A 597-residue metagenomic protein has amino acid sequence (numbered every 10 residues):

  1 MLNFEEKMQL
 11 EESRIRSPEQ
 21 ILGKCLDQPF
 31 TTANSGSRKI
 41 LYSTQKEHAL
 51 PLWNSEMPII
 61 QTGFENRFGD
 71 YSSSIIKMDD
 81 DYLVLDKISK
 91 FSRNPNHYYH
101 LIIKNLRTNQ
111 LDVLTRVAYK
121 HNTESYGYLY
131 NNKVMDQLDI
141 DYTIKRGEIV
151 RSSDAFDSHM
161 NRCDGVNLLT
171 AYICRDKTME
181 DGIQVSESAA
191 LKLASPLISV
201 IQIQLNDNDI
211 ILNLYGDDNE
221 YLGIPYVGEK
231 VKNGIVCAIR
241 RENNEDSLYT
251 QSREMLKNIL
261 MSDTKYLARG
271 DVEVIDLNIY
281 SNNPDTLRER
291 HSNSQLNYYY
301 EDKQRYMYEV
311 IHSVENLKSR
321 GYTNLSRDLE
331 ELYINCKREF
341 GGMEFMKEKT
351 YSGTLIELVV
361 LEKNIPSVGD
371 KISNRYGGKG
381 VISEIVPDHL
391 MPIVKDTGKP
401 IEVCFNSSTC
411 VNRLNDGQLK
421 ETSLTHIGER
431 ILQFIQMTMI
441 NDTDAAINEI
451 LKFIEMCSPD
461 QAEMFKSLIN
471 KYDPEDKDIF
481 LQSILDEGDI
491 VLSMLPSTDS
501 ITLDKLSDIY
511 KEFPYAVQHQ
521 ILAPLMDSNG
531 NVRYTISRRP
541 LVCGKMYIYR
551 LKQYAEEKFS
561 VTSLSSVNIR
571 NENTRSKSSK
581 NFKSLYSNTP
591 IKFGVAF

Functional and structural regions predicted by a protein language model:
M1-I365, D370-K371, P540-S563, F593: Long, charge-dense accessory insertions within large macromolecular proteins
Q110-T115, N131, Q137-L138, P366 (+7 more regions): Ordered, soluble secondary-structure elements with a strong preference for glycine-centered loop motifs and nearby
N122-I140, R146, C174, V200-I210 (+3 more regions): Conserved catalytic alpha/beta cores of large enzymes that bind or transform nucleotide phosphates and polynucleotides
R162, A189, K399-I401, R413: Structural and coupling elements of P-loop NTPases
R175, L277-Y280, I385-D388, T422-R430 (+3 more regions): Conserved, well-folded catalytic cores of nucleic-acid-processing and energy-transducing macromolecular machines
K230, C237, Q304-S326, Y333 (+6 more regions): Long, charged, helix-rich clamp/arm modules that form nucleic acid-engaging surfaces of large nucleic-acid-processing
I382-P400: Flexible glycine/proline-rich, aromatic-decorated loop/lid segments
